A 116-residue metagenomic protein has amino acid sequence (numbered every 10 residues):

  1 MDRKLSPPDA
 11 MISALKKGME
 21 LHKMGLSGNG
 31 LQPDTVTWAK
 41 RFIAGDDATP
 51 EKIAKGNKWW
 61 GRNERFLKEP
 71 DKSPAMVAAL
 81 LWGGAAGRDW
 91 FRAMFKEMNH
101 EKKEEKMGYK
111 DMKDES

Functional and structural regions predicted by a protein language model:
M1-S116: Arg/Lys-rich, low-complexity, intrinsically disordered basic segments
